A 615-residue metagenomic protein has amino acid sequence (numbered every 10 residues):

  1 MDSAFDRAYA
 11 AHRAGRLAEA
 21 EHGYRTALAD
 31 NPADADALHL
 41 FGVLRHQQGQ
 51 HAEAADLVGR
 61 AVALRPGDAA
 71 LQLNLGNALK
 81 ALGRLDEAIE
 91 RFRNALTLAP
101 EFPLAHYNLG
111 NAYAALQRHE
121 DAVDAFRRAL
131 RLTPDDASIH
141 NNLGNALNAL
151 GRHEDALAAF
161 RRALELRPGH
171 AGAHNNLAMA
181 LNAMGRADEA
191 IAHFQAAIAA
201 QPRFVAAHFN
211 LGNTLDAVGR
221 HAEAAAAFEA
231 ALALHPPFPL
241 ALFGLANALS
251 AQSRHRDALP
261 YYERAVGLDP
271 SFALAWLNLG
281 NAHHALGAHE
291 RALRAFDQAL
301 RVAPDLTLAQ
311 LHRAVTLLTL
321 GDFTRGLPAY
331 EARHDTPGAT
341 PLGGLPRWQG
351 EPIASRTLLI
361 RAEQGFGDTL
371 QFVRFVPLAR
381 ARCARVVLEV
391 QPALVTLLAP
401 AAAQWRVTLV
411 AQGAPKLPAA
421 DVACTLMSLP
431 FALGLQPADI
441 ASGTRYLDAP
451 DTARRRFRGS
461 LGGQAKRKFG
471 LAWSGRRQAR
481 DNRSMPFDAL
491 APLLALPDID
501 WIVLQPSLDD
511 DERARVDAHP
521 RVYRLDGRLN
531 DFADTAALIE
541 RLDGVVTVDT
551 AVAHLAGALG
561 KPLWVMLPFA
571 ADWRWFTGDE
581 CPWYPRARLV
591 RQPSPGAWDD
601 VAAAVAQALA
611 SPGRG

Functional and structural regions predicted by a protein language model:
M1-V545, D549-G615: Alpha-helical solenoid repeat scaffolds of the TPR/TPR-like class and their adjacent stem/linker regions that mediate
